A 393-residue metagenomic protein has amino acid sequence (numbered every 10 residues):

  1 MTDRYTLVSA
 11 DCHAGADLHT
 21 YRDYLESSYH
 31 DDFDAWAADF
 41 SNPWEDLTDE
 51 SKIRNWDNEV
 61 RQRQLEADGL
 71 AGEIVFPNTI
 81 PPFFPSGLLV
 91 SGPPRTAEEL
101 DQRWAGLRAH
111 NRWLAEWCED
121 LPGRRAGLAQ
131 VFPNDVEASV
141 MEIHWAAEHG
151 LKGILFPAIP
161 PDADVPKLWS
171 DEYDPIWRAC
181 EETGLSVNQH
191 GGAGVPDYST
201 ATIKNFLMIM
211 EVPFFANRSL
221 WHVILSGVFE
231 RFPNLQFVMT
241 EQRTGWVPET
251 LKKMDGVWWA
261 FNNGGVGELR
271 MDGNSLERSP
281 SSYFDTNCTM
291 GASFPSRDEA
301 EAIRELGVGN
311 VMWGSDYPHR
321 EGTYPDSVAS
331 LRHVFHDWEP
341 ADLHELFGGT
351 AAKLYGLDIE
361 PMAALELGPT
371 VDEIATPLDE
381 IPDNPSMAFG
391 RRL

Functional and structural regions predicted by a protein language model:
T2-V8, D17-G72, A105, R112-E119 (+8 more regions): Mid-to-C-terminal alpha-helical segments outside catalytic/metal-binding sites
L7, N42-E50, Q62-L89, R124-F132 (+1 more regions): Divalent metal-dependent hydrolysis catalytic cores, especially in the metallo-beta-lactamase
V8-G15, V187-G192: Histidine-centered catalytic micro-motifs
H13, E73, H190, E241 (+1 more regions): Histidine-centered active-site/metal-ligand motif
L18-I53, G87-L100, W104, V195-V212 (+1 more regions): Active-site gating loops and adjacent loop-to-helix segments of metal-dependent hydrolytic enzymes
F76-P81, P133, G191-V195, P318-H319: Short glycine-enriched loops at secondary-structure junctions
E99-P122, Y173-Q189: Alpha-helix-loop-beta-strand connector modules within alpha/beta enzyme cores
R124, V131, E137, M141-M312 (+2 more regions): Catalytic pocket-lining loop regions of alpha/beta-barrel enzymes, especially the amidohydrolase/enolase/GH5 lineages
